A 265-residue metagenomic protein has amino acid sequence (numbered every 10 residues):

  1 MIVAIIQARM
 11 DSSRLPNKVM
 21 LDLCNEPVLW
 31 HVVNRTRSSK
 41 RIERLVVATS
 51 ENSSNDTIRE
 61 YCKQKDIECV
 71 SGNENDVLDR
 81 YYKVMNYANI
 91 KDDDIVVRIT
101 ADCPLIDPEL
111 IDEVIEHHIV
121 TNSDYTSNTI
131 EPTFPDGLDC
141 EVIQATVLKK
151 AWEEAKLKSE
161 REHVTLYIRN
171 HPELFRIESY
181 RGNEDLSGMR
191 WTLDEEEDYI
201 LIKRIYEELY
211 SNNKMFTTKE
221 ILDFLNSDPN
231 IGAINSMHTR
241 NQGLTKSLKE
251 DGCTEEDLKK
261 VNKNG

Functional and structural regions predicted by a protein language model:
M1-L15: N-terminal nucleotide-binding beta1-loop-alpha1 segment
V28-L45, I58-E60, Q64-K65: A short, N-terminal amphipathic alpha-helix
E51-T121: Short phosphate-binding loop-to-helix
L105-M189, E220-G265: Conserved core of the sugar-phosphate nucleotidyltransferase
E195: Short, conserved phosphate/pyrophosphate- and ester-handling motifs at nucleotide-, phospho-/glycolipid
I200-E207: Short active-site loop/helix that positions an aromatic residue
